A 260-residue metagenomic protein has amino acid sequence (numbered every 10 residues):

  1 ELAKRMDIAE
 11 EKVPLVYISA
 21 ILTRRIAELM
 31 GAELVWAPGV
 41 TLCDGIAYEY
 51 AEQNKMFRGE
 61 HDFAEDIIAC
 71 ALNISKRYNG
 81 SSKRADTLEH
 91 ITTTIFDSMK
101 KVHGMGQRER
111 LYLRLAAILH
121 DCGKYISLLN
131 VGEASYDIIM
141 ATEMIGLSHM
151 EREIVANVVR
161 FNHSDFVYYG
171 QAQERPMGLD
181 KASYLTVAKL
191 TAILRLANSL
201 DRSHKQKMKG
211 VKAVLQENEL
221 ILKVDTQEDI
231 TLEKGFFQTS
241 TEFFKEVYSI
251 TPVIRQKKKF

Functional and structural regions predicted by a protein language model:
E1-R195, D201-H204, Q216-N218, L222 (+1 more regions): Helical "lid/coupling" subdomains associated with nucleotide-phosphate turnover
S164, K259-F260: Short, internal active-site loops enriched in acidic
E174-R175, I254-K259: C-terminal amphipathic alpha-helical interaction region
L200-I254: Low-complexity, glycine/alanine/valine/leucine- and proline-rich hydrophobic stretches
